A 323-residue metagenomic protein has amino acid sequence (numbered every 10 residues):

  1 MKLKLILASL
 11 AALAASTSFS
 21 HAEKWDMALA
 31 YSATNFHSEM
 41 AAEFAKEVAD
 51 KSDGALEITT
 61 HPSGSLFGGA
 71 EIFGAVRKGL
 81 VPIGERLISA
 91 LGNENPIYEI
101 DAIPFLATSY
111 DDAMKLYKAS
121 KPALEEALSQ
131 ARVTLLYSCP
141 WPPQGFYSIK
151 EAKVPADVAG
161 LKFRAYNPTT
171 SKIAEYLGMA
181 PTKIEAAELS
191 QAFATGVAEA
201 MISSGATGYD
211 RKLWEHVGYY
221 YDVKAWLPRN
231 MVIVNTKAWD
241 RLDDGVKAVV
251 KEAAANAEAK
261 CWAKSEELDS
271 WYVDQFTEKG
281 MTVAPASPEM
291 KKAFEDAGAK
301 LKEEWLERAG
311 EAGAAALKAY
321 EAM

Functional and structural regions predicted by a protein language model:
M1-S20: Gram-negative bacterial Sec-dependent N-terminal signal peptides
H21-M114, S120-M323: N-terminal secretory/targeting leader peptides
